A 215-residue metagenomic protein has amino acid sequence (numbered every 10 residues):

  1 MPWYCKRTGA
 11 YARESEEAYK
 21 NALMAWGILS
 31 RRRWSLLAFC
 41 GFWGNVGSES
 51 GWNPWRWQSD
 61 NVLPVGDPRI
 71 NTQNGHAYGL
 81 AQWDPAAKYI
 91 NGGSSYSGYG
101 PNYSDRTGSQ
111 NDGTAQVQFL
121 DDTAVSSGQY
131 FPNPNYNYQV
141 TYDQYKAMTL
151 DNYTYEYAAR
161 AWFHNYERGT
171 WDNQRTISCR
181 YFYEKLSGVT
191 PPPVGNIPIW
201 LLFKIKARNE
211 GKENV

Functional and structural regions predicted by a protein language model:
M1-W43, G169-V215: Extracellular cell-wall/glycan-interacting regions and their flexible linkers
P2-M24, G47-T154: Peptidoglycan-targeting cell-wall enzymes and recognition modules
W26-S30, D121, F163: Amphipathic alpha-helical segments within well-ordered protein domains
W34-C40, A115, S127, E156-A158: Loop/turn elements at helix/coil->beta-strand transitions in domains of secreted/extracellular proteins
L36-N53, L120, A161-F163: Short, functionally critical alpha-helical segments immediately adjacent to catalytic or ligand/cofactor-binding
D122, A161-N165, L201, I205: Short, hydrophobic/amphipathic alpha-helical patches that form generic packing surfaces within helical domains
T123-Y130, N165-G169, K185: Mid-sequence acidic-hydrophobic segments that form the walls of catalytic/ligand-binding cavities or oligomerization
N152-R160, H164-E167: A structured, mid-to-C-terminal "fold-capping" secondary-structure block
